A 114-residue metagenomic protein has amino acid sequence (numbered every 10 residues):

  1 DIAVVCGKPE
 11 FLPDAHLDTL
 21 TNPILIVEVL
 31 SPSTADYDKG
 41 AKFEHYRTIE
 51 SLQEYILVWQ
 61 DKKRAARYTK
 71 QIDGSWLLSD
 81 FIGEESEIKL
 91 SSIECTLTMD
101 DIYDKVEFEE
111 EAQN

Functional and structural regions predicted by a protein language model:
D1-I49, E54-N114: C-terminal interaction segment
